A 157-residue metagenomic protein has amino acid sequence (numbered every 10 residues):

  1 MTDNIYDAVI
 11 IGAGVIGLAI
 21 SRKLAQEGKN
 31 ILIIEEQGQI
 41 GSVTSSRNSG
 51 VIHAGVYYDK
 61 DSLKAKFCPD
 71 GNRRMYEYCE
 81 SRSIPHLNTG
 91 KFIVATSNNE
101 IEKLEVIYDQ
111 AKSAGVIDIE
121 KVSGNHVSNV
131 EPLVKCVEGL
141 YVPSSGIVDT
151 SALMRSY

Functional and structural regions predicted by a protein language model:
N4-I33: N-terminal Rossmann-like FAD-binding beta1-loop-alpha1 element of flavoenzymes
I11, I34, V94-A95, P143: Short hydrophobic segments within beta-strands
A25-R47: Glycine-rich FAD pyrophosphate-binding loop
S45, C68, T150: Short, conserved glycine- and acidic-residue-centered signature motifs in active-site or ligand-binding loops
G50-H126, V130, C136: Dinucleotide-binding Rossmann-like beta1-alpha1 core, especially the glycine-rich loop that anchors the ADP
L140-Y157: Helical element adjacent to the flavin cofactor pocket in flavoenzyme catalytic cores
